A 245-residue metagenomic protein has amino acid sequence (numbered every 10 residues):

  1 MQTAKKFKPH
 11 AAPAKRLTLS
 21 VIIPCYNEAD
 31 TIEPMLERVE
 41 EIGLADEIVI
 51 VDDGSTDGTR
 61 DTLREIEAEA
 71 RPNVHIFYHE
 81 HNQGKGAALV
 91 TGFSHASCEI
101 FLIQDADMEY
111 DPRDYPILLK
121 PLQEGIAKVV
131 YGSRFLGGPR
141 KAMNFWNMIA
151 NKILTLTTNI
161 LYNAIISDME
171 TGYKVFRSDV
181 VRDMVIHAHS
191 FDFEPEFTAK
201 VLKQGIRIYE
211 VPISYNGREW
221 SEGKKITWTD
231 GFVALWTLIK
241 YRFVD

Functional and structural regions predicted by a protein language model:
M1-E40: N-proximal low-complexity "stem/linker" segments adjacent to membrane-targeting elements
T18-S20, E47, E196: Cell-envelope/extracellular polymer assembly enzymes that use nucleotide-activated donors
D30-P34, D57-I66: Acidic helix N-cap motif at the loop->helix transition within catalytic regions of sugar-transfer enzymes
D46-V49, R60-H95: Conserved donor nucleotide-binding strand/loop of the catalytic core
D52-D61, M108: A conserved acidic beta->alpha catalytic loop
H79-H95, I100, P112-F191, N216-I239: Acceptor/aglycone-binding surface of glycosyltransferases and processive sugar-polymer synthases
V180-M184, S190-R207: A short, conserved alpha-helix in the catalytic core of glycosyltransferases
